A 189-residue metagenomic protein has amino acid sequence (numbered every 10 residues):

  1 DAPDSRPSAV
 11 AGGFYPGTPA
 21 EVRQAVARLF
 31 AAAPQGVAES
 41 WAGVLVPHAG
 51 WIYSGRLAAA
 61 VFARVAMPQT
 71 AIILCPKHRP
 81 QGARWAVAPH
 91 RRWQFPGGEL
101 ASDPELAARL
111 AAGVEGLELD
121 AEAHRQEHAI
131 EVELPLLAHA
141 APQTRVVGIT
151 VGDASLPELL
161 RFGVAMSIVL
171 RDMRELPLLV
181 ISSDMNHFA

Functional and structural regions predicted by a protein language model:
A2-A189: Active-site histidine-anchored catalytic micro-motif
